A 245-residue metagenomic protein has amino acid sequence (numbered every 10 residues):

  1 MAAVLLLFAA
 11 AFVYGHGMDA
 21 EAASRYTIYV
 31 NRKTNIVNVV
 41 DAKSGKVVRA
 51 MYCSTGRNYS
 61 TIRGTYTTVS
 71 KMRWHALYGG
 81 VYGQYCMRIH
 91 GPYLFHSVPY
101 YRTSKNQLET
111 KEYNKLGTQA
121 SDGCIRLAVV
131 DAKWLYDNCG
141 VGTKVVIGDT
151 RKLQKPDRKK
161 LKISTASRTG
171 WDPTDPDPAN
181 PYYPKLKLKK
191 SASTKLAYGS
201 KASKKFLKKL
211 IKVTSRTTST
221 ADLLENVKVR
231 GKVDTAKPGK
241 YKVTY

Functional and structural regions predicted by a protein language model:
M1-M18, Y245: Sec-dependent N-terminal signal peptides of Gram-positive bacterial secreted proteins and lipoproteins
H16-M72, Q84-Y85, S167-T169: Cell wall/extracellular polymer interaction/catalysis modules
A23, M72-Y183: Exported/periplasmic cell-wall-interacting domains
V30-I36, V81, C139-G140, F206-K209 (+1 more regions): A short, compositionally biased
K46-V48, R63, T67, Y82 (+3 more regions): Extracytoplasmic/secreted proteins, especially bacterial periplasmic and envelope-associated proteins
I62-R63, V141, Y198, P238: Short, flexible surface segments
Y182-T220: Solvent-exposed, low-complexity, repeat-rich "mucin-like" stalks and linkers
T217-Y245: Serine/threonine-rich, repeat-prone extracellular segments and beta-strand-based repeat modules of secreted/surface
